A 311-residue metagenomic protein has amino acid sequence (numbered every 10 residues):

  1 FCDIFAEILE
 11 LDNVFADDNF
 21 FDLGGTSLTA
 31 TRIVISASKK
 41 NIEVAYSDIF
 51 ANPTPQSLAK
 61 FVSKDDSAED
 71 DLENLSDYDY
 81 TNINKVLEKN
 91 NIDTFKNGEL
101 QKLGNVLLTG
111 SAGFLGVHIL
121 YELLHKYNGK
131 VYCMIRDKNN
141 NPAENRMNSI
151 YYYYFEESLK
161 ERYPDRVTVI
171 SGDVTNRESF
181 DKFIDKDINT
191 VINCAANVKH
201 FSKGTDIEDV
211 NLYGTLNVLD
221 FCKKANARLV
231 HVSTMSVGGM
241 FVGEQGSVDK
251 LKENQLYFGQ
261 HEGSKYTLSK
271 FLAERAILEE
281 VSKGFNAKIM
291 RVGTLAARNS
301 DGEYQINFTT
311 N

Functional and structural regions predicted by a protein language model:
F1-I92: Phosphopantetheine-dependent thiolation modules in NRPS/PKS and related acyl-activating systems
I35, K39, Y121, H125 (+2 more regions): Short, well-ordered alpha-helices that flank and scaffold nucleotide-derived cofactor binding pockets
E69-T190, C194, G204: N-terminal Rossmann/SDR dinucleotide-binding element
F114-L115, N139-P142, N176-E178, V198-S202 (+3 more regions): Flexible loop/turn segments at secondary-structure boundaries
N193, F201, T205-D209, Y213-K265 (+2 more regions): Conserved Rossmann-fold NAD(P)-dependent oxidoreductase catalytic core, especially the SDR/UDP-sugar
G243-K250, L278-N311: NAD(P)-dependent short-chain dehydrogenase/reductase
Y266-I277: Phosphate/diphosphate-binding loops
